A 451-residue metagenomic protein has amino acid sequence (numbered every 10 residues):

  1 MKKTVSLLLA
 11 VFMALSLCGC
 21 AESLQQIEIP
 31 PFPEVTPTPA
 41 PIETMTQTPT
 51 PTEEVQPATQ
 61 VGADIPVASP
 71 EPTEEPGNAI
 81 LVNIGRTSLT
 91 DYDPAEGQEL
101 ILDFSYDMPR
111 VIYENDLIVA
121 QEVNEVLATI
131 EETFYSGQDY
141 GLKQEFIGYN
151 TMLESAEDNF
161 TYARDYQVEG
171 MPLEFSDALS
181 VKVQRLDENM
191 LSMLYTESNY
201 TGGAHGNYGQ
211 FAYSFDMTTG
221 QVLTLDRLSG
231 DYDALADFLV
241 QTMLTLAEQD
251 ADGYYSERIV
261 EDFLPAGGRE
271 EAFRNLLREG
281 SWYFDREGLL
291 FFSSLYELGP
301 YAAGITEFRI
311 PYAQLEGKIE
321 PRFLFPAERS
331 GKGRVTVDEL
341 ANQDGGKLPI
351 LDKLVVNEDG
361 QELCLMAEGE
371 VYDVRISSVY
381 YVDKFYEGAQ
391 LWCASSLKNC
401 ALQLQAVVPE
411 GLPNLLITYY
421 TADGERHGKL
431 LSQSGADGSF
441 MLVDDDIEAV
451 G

Functional and structural regions predicted by a protein language model:
K2-L24: Sec-dependent N-terminal signal peptides of Gram-positive bacterial secreted proteins and lipoproteins
G19-E75: Ser/Thr-rich, Proline-interspersed low-complexity disordered segments
A21-L24, P66-N342: Compositionally biased intrinsically disordered regions enriched in Thr/Gly
L298-P300, Y420-G428: Short acidic/polar inter-strand loop motif in beta-rich domains
V337-V382: Short, surface-exposed binding/anchoring microloops in extracellular/periplasmic proteins
D352-K353, K429-G451: Extracellular beta-sheet/turn segments enriched in Thr/Pro/Gly and aliphatic residues
V382-L412: Intrinsically disordered, low-complexity Pro/Gly/Ser/Thr-rich segments with frequent PxxP/GP/PP motifs and embedded
E410-G424, V450-G451: Short, aromatic- and glycine-rich surface loops/edge beta-strands on solvent-exposed regions
